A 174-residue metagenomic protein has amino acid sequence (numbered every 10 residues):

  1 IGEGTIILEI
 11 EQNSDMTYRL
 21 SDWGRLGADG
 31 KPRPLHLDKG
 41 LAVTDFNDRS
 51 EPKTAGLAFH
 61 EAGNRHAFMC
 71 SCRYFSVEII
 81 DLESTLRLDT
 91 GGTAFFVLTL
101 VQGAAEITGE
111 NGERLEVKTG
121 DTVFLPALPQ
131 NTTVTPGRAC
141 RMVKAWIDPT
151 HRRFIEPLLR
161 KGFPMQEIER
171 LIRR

Functional and structural regions predicted by a protein language model:
I1, I7, M16, T122-V123 (+1 more regions): Histidine-centered metal-chelating micro-motifs
E3-G4, F75, L82-N111, T119: Glycine- and acidic-residue-biased ligand/ion/polar-headgroup-sensing regions
G4-R25, R138-P157: A short hydrophobic beta-strand segment most commonly corresponding to one strand of the jelly-roll/cupin
Y18-G92: C-terminal amphipathic alpha-helical segment
P34-T44, H151-R174: Glycine- and charge-enriched low-complexity intrinsically disordered segments
I80, G103, G120, V134 (+1 more regions): Hydrophobic, well-ordered secondary-structure elements that form the walls of internal hydrophobic environments
D89-T93, E110-N111, T135-G137, R153-P157: Short conserved micro-motifs at the rims of enzyme active sites and ligand-binding pockets
G109-P129: Short acidic-glycine-tyrosine-enriched beta hairpin
